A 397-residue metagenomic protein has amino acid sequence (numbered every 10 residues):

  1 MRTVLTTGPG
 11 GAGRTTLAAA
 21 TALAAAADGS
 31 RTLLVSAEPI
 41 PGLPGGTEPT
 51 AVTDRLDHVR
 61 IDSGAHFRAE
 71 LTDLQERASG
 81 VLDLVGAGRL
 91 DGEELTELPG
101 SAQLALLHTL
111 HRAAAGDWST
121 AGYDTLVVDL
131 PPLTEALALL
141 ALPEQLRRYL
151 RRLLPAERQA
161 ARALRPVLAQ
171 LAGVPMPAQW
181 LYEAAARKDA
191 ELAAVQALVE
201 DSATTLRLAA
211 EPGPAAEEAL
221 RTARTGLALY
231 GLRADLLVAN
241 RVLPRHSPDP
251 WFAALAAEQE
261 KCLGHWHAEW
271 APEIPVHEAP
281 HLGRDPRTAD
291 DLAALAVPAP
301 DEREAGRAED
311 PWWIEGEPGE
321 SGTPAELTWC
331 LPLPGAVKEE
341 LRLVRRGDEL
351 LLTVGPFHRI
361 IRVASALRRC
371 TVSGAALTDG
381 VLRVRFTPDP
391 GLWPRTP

Functional and structural regions predicted by a protein language model:
M1-T3: Extreme N-terminal starter segment of soluble prokaryotic enzymes
L5-G64, A113, L126-R148: Walker A/P-loop NTP-binding active-site region of P-loop NTPases, recognizing the glycine-rich GxxxxGKT/S
P39-P41, G45-E94, S101-L104: P-loop NTPase motor core
P39-P41, G64-H66, P132-E135, P155 (+3 more regions): Conserved nucleotide-binding/hydrolysis micro-motifs of P-loop NTPases
L82-T222: Phosphate/Mg2+-binding loops and adjacent switch elements in nucleotide/diphosphate-handling enzyme cores
L164, L192-K338, G347-L351, G355-T371 (+1 more regions): C-terminal lobe/tail of nucleotide-utilizing enzymes
V344-R346, T378-G380: Structural motif
R383-R385: Short C-terminal beta-strand
